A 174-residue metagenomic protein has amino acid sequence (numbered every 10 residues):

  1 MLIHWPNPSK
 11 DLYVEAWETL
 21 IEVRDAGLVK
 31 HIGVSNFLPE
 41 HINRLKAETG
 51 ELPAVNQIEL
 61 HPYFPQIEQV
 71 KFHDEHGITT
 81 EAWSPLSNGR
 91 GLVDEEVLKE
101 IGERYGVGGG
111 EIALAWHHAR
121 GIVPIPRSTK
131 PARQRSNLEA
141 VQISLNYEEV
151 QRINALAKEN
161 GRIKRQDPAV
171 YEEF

Functional and structural regions predicted by a protein language model:
W5-F174: Beta/alpha (TIM)-barrel catalytic core signal, keyed to glycine-rich beta->alpha loops juxtaposed to Asp/Glu that bind
